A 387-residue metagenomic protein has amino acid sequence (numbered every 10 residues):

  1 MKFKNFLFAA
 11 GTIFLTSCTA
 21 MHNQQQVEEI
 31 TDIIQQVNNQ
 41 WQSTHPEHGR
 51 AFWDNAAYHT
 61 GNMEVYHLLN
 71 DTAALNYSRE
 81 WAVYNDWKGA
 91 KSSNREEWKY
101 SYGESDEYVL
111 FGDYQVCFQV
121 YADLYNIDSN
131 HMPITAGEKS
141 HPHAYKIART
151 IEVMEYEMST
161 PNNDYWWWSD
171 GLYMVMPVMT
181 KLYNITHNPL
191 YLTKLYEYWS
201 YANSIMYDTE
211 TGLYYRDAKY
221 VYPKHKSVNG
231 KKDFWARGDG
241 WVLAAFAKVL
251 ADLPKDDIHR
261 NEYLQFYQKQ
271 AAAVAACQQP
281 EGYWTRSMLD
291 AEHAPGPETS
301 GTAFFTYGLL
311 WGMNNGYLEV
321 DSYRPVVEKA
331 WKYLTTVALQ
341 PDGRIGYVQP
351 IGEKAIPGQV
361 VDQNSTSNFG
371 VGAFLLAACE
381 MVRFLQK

Functional and structural regions predicted by a protein language model:
M1-Q25: Bacterial Sec-dependent N-terminal signal peptides
Q26, I30-A56, M63-V120, L124-I127 (+3 more regions): CBM-like carbohydrate-recognition segments
E29-Q36, Y84, A90-K91, Y145-Y156 (+2 more regions): Acidic-glycine-rich active-site phosphate/pyrophosphate-binding loop
D32-R50, T60, G89, S101 (+5 more regions): His/Met- and acidic-residue-enriched segments that coordinate or traffic transition-metal cofactors and support
P46, N70, D86-K91, S129 (+6 more regions): Helix-capping and short linker residues that terminate individual alpha-solenoid repeat units
Q119-Y125, P142-Y145, R149-E152, Y173-N184 (+2 more regions): A broadly conserved amphipathic alpha-helix scaffold signal in soluble, globular proteins
I134-M176: Asp-box/WD-like beta-propeller blade repeats and closely related beta-sheet repeat scaffolds
S169-D170, T180-M288, P295-T306, L318-P350 (+3 more regions): Extended ligand-binding clefts on enzyme/binding-domain cores
